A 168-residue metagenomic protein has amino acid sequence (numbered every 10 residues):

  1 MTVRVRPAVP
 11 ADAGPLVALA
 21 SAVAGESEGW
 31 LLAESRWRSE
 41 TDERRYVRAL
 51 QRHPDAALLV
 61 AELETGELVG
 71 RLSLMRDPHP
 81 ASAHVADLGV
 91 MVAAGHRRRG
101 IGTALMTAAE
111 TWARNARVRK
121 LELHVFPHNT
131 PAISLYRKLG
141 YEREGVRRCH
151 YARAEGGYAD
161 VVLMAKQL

Functional and structural regions predicted by a protein language model:
R4-A18: A short beta-loop-alpha structural element at the N-terminal edge of CoA-dependent acyl/N-acetyltransferase catalytic
P7-P10, A24, G29-W30, E34-G95 (+3 more regions): Acetyl-CoA-dependent GNAT
P15, D87, P131: Amphipathic alpha-helical recognition patches that constitute DNA-binding helices
G100: Glycine-rich phosphate-binding loop
M106, A113-H124: Conserved GNAT acetyl-CoA-binding A-motif
K120-F126, R137, E142-Y158: Conserved catalytic-core motifs of GNAT/GCN5-like acyltransferases
G156-L168: Terminal substrate-recognition subdomain of acyl/acetyltransferases
